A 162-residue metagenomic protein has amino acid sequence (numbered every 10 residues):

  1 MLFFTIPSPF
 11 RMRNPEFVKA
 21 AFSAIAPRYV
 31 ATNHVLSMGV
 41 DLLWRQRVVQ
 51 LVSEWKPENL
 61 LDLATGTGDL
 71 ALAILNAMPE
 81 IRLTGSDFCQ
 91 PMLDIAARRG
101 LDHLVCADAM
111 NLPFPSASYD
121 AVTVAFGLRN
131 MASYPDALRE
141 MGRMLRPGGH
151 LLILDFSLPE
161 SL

Functional and structural regions predicted by a protein language model:
L2-R28: N-terminal, positively charged/glycine-rich alpha-helical extensions of SAM-dependent methyltransferases
A26-G39: Class I SAM-dependent methyltransferase Rossmann-like catalytic core, especially the SAM/SAH-binding loop
M38-E58: Conserved alpha-helix/loop element of class I SAM-dependent methyltransferases that forms part of the SAM/SAH-binding
N59-N111: Class I SAM-dependent methyltransferase SAM/SAH-binding core
M110-A121: A short acidic, Gly/Pro-enriched loop at the edge of an enzyme's catalytic core that lines a small-molecule cofactor
D120-Y134: A short SAM/SAH-binding and catalytic strip from SAM-dependent methyltransferases
P135-P147: A short glycine-rich, Lys/Arg-flanked "PGG" loop and its adjoining helix->strand segment in the class I
H150-L162: Conserved class I S-adenosyl-L-methionine
